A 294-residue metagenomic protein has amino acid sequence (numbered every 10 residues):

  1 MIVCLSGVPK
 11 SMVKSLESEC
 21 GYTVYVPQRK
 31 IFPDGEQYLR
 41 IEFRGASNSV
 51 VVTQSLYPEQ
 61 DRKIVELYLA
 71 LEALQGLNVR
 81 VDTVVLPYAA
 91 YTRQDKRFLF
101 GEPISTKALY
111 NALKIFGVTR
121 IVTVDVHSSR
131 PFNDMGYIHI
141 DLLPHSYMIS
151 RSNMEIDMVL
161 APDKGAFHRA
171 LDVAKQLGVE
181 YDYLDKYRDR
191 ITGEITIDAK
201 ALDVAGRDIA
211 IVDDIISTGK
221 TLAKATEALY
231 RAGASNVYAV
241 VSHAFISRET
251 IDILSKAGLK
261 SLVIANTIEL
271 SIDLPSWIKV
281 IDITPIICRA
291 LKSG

Functional and structural regions predicted by a protein language model:
M1-G294: PRPP-associated nucleotide enzymes
